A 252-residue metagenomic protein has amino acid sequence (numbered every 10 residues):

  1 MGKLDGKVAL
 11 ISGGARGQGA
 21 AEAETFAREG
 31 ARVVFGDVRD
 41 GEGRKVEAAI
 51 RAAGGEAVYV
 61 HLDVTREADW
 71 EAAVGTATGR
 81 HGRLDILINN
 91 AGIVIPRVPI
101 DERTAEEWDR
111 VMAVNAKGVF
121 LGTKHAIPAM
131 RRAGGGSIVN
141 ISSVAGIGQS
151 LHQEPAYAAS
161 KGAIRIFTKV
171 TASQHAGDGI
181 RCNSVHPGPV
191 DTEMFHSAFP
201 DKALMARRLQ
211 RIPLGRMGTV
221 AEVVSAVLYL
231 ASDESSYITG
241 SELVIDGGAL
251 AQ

Functional and structural regions predicted by a protein language model:
K3-V34: Canonical Rossmann dinucleotide-binding motif of NAD(H)/NADP(H)-dependent dehydrogenases/reductases, specifically
V94-R97, G148, L228, T239-Q252: Short C-terminal tail/terminal secondary-structure segment of NAD(P)H-dependent dehydrogenase/reductase domains
V98-I100, T104-R110, R208: Substrate-binding pocket helix/loop in short-chain dehydrogenase/reductase
T123, S160, T168: Active-site helix of classical SDR
P128, S173-Q174, S236: Alpha-helical segment proximal to the catalytic Tyr-Lys
S143: Residue(s) in the substrate-gating loop at a strand-loop-helix junction that position the organic substrate next
A176, R181, I238-G240: Short, small/polar-rich loop/turn modules that mediate ligand/substrate recognition or access, typified
